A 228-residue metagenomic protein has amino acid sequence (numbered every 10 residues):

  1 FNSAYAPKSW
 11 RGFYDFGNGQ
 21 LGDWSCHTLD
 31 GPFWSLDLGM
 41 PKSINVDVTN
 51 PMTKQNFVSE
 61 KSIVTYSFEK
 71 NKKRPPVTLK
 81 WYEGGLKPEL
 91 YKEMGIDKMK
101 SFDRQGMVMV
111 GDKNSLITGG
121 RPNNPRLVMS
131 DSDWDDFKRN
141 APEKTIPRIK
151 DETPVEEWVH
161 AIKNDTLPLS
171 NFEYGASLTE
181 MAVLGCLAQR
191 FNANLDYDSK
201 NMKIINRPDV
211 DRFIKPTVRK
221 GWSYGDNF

Functional and structural regions predicted by a protein language model:
F1-E173, T179-F228: Contiguous beta-strand/loop segments that form the cofactor/metal-binding neighborhood of enzyme cores
